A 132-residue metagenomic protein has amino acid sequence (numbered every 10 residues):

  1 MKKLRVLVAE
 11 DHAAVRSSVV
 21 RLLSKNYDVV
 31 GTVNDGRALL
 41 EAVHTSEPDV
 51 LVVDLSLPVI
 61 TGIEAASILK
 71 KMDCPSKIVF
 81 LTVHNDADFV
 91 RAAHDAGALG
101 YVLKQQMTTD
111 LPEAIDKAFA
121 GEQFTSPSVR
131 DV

Functional and structural regions predicted by a protein language model:
D11, L81-N85, K104-Q106: Conserved active-site segment of CheY-like receiver
H12-G31: Two-component/phosphorelay signaling modules centered on CheY-like receiver
T32, L57-I60: Residue-level signal for the "D+5" position in two-component response regulator receiver
T32-V50: Acidic, metal-coordinating helix/loop segments flanking the phosphotransfer/catalytic sites of two-component signaling
D35, T61-E64: Acidic catalytic/metal-coordinating carboxylates
V53, P58, T82: The feature encodes the CheY-like receiver
I63-P75: Short amphipathic alpha-helix used as the core "switch/output" element in two-component signaling
V90-D95, G100-V132: Short, flexible helix-to-coil linker/hinge segments that flank and couple to helix-turn-helix
